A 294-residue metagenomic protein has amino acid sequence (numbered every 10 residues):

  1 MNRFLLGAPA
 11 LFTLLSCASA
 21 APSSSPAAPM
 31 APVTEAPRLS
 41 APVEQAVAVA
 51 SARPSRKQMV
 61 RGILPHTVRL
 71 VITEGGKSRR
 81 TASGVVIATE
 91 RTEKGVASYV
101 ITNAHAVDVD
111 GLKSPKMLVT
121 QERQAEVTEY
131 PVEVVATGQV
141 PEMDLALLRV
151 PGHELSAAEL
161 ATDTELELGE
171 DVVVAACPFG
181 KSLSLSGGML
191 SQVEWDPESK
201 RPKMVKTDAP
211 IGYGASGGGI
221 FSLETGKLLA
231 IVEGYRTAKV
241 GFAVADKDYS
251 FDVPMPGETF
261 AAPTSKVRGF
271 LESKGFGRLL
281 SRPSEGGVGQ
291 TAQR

Functional and structural regions predicted by a protein language model:
M1-A8: Bacterial N-terminal signal peptides that target proteins for export
A20-E93, Y99-V100, M143, G269-R294: N-terminal activation segment of mature serine protease catalytic domains
G62-T67, R79-A82, G95-I101, L112-S114 (+6 more regions): Extracytoplasmic
L64-V71, A82, R149-A157, S184-E272: Active-site region of chymotrypsin-like
T89-V140, A243-D246: Catalytic-histidine neighborhood of serine endopeptidases, predominantly the chymotrypsin-like S1/PA family
N103-H105, C177, G234: Short, surface-exposed secondary-structure boundary micro-motifs
G111-K116, E129-W195, S222-E224: Serine endopeptidase catalytic core focused on the charge-relay Asp
